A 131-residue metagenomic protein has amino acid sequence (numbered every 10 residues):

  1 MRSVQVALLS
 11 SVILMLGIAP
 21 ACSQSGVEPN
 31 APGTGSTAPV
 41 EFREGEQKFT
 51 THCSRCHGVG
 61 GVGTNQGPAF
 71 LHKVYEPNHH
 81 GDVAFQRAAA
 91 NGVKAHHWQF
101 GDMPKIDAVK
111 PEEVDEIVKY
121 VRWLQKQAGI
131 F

Functional and structural regions predicted by a protein language model:
M1-S11: Bacterial N-terminal signal peptides that target proteins for export
I18-A21: C-terminal motif of bacterial Sec signal peptides marking the signal peptidase cleavage site
S23-K48: Electrostatic cytochrome c docking/interface patches
S25, V59-G60: Cys/His-rich metal-chelating microdomains
G35-S36, V40-F42, V62-A90: Gly/Gly-Pro-rich "capping" loops immediately C-terminal to redox-active cysteine motifs in periplasmic/lumenal
E41, G45, F49, G81 (+2 more regions): Stable alpha-helical elements in mature extracytoplasmic
F49-V59, I117-V121: The canonical Cys-X-X-Cys-His
T64-K73, N91-L124, G129-F131: Axial heme c-ligation environment in periplasmic c-type cytochrome domains
